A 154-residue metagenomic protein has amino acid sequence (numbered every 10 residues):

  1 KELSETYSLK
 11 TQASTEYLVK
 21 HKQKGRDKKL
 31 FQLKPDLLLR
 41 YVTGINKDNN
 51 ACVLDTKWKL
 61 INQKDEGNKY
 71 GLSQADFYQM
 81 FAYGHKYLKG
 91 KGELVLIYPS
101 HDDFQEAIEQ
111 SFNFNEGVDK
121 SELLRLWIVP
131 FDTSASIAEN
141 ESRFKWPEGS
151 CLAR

Functional and structural regions predicted by a protein language model:
K1-R154: Catalytic core segments in nucleotide and nucleic-acid processing enzymes
